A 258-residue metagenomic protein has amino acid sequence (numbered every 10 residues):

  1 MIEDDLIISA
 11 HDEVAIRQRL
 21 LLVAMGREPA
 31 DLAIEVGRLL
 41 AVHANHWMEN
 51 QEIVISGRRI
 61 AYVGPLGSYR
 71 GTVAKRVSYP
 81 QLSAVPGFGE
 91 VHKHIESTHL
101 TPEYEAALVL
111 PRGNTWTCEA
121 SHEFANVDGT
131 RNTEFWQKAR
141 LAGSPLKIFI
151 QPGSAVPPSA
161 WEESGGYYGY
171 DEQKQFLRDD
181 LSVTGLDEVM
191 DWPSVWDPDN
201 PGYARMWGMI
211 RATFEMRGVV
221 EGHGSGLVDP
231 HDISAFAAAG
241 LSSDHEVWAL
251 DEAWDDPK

Functional and structural regions predicted by a protein language model:
I2-A24, E28-P29, S78-Y79, S83-A84 (+1 more regions): Divalent-metal coordination cores built from histidine and acidic residues
D4-L32, R38-V85: Histidine-rich, glycine-flanked metal-binding segment
G26, A33, V54, H94 (+3 more regions): Hydrophobic alpha-helical bundles that form the membrane domains of multi-pass transporters
G37, I53, R58, Q81 (+4 more regions): Divalent metal-coordination and catalytic microenvironments
L82-Y104: Di-metal (Zn2+ and/or Mg2+/Mn2+) metal-binding site signature of metallo-dependent hydrolases with the MBL/beta-CASP
I95, H122-N126, E162-E163, H223-G226 (+1 more regions): Hydrophobic alpha-helical scaffolding
E96-T98, F124-V127, V156-P158, W192-S194 (+2 more regions): Active-site environment of divalent metal-dependent phosphoester hydrolases
P193-K258: Active-site core of metal-dependent hydrolases
